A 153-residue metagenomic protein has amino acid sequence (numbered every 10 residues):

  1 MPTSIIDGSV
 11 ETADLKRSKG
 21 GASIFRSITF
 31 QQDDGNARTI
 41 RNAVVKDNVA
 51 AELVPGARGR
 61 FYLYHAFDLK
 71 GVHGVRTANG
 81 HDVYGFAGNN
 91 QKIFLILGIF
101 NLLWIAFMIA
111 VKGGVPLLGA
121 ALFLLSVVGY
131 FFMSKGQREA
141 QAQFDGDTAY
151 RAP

Functional and structural regions predicted by a protein language model:
M1-I24, G56-R60, Y84-A87: Structural detector for short beta-strands of small beta-barrel domains
S18-N42: OB-fold (S1/OB) nucleic-acid-binding surfaces
G21-S23, A50, T77-N79, Q141: Cysteine-centric segments in proteins
D33-D34, P55-R58, A78-G80: Short, solvent-exposed coil/turn segments at beta-strand boundaries
N42-V49, N89-K92: A short, sequence-level motif marking secondary-structure junctions
V45-F61: Short nucleic-acid-contacting surface segments enriched for D/E, G, S/T with interspersed K/R
Y64-I93: OB-fold/S1-family single-stranded nucleic acid-binding modules
Y84-P153: Alpha-helical transmembrane spans
